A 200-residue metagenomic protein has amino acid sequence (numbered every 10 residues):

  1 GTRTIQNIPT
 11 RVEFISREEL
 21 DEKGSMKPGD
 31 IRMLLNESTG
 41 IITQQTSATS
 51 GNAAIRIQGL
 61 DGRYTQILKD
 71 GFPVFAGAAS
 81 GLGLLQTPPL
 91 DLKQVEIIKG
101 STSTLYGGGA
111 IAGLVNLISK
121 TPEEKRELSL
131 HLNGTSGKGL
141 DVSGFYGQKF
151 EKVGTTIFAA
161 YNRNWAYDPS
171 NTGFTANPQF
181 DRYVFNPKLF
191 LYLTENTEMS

Functional and structural regions predicted by a protein language model:
G1, G100, I118, H131-G137 (+2 more regions): Outer-membrane beta-barrel pore domains and translocons
G1-E22, G62: Short, acidic, small-residue-rich periplasmic hinge/interaction motif at the N-terminus of Gram-negative outer-membrane
M26-K27, I41-G51, F72, G107-I111: Short, glycine-/polar-rich solvent-exposed loops and beta-turns at beta-strand/coil boundaries
D30, N52, L82, L92 (+4 more regions): Transmembrane beta-barrel architecture of outer-membrane proteins
L35, V95-E96, V115-L117: Non-catalytic regulatory/gating segments with a bias toward low-complexity or hydrophobic composition
T49, G107, T135-K138, N177-D181 (+1 more regions): Short sequence motifs at beta-strands and strand-loop junctions characteristic of Gram-negative outer-membrane
A54-R56, Y64, F72-K99: Short acidic/polar hinge/loop motifs at secondary-structure boundaries that mediate gating or recognition
N116, E123-K125, F145-S200: Periplasmic-side early beta-strands and strand-to-turn transitions of outer-membrane beta-barrels
